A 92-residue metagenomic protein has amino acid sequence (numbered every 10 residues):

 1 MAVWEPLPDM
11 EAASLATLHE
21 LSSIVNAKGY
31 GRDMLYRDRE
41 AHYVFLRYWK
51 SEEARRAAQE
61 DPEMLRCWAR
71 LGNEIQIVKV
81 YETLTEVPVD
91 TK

Functional and structural regions predicted by a protein language model:
M1-R66, R70-K92: Short S/T/G/P-rich N-terminal loop/turn motif that feeds into the first structured element of a domain
